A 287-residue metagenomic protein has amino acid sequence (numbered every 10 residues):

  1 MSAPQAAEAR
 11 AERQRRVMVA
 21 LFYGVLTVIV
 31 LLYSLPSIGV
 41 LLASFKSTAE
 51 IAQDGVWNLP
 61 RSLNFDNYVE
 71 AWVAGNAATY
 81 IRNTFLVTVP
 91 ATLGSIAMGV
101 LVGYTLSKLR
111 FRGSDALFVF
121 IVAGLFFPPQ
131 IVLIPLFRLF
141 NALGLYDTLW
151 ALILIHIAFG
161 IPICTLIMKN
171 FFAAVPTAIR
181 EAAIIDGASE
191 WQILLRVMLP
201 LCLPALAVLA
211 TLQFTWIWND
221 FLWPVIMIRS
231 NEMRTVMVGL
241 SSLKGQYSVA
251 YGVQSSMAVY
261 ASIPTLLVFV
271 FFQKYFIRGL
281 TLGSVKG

Functional and structural regions predicted by a protein language model:
M1-R13: Short, Lys/Arg-rich, polar N-terminal cytosolic tail immediately upstream of the first transmembrane signal-anchor
R10-E12, V19-G287: A structural signal for multi-pass alpha-helical bundles of membrane permease subunits that mediate small-molecule
